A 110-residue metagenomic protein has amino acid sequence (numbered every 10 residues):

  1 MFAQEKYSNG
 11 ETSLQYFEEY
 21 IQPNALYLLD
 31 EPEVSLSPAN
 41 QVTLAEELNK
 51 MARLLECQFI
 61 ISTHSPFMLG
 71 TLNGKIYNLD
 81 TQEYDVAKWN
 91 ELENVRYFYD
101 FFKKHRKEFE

Functional and structural regions predicted by a protein language model:
M1-Y7: Conserved P-loop NTPase mechanochemical-coupling segment
F2, Q22-N24, N73, E110: Generic structural signal for short, solvent-exposed loop/turn connectors between secondary structure elements
A3, E18, Q22, Y97-D100 (+1 more regions): P-loop NTPase switch/coupling surface
A3, T12-S13, S62: Residue-level detector of functional hotspots within protein domains
Y7-L29, A39-M51: GG-anchored amphipathic helix commonly corresponding to the ABC/SMC/Rad50 NBD signature/C-loop
E33-V34: Short loop immediately C-terminal to the Walker-B catalytic DE motif in ABC-type ATPase nucleotide-binding domains
A39-I60, H64-E110: C-terminal lobe/lid and adjacent interdomain/linker elements of RecA-like ASCE P-loop ATPase modules
